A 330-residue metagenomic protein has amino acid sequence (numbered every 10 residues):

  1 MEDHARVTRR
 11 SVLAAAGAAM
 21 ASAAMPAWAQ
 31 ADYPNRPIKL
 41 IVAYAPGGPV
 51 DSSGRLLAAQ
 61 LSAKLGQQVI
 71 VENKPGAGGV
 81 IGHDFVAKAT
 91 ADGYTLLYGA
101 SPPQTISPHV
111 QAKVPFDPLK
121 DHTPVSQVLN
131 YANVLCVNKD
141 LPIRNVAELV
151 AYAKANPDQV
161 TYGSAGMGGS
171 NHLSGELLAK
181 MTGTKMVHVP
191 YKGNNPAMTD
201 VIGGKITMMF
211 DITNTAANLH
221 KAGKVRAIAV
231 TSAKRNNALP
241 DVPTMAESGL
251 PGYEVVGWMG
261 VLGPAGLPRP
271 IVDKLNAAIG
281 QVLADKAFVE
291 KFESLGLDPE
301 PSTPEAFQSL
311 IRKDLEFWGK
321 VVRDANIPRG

Functional and structural regions predicted by a protein language model:
M1-A24: N-terminal secretory signal peptides
W28-L119, Q159, T184-M208, I212 (+2 more regions): N-terminal (or domain-start) structured segment
N35-P37, K221, E247, R269-G330: An extracytoplasmic/periplasmic, membrane-proximal ligand-sensing/linker region
K88-Y94, H109-P196, M245, W258-K291: Hinge/capping helix and adjacent helix->loop/strand transition within the periplasmic-binding protein
Y98-P103, S164, N194, F210-A216 (+3 more regions): Beta->alpha turn/N-cap motifs
Q104-K113, H172, A179-M181, M208-V242: A ligand-binding cleft/hinge motif common to bilobed small-molecule-binding domains
T215-A284, K313-E316: C-terminal lobe and pocket-closing loops of periplasmic/extracytoplasmic Venus-flytrap solute-binding proteins
